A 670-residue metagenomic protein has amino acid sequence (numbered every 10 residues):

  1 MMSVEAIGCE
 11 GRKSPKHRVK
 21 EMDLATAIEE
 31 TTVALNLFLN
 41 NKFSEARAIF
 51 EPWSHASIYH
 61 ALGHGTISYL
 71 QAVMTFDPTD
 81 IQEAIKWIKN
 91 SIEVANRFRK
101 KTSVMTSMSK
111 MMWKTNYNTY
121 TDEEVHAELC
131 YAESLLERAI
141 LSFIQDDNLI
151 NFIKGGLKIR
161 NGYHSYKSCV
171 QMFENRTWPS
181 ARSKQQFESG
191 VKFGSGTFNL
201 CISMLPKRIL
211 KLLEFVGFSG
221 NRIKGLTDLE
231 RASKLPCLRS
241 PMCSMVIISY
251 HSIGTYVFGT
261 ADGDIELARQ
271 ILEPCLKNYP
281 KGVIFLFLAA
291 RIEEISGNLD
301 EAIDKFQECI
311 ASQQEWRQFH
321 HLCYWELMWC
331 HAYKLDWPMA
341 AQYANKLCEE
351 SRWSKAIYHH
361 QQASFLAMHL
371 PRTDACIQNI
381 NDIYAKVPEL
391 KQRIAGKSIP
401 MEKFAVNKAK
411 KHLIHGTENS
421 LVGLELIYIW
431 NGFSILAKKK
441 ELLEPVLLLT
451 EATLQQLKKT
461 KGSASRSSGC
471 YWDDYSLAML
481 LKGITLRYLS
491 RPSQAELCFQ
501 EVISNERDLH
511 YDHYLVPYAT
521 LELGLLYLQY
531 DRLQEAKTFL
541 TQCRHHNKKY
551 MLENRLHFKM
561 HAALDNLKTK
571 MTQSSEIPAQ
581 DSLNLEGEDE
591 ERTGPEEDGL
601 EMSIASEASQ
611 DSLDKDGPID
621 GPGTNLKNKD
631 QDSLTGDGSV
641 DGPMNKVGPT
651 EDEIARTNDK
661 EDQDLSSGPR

Functional and structural regions predicted by a protein language model:
M1-Y59, M74, E273-V283, L288-R291 (+13 more regions): Eukaryotic intrinsically disordered, low-complexity segments enriched for acidic and Ser/Thr/Pro residues that serve as
K16-E30, L37-E45, G63-P274, I295 (+9 more regions): Short coil/linker segments at helix-helix boundaries
A48, F98, M105-M108, I144-D146 (+23 more regions): Generic marker of "main functional regions" within proteins
Q580, L585-S667: Long, intrinsically disordered, low-complexity tracts enriched in Ser/Thr with interspersed Pro and often acidic
